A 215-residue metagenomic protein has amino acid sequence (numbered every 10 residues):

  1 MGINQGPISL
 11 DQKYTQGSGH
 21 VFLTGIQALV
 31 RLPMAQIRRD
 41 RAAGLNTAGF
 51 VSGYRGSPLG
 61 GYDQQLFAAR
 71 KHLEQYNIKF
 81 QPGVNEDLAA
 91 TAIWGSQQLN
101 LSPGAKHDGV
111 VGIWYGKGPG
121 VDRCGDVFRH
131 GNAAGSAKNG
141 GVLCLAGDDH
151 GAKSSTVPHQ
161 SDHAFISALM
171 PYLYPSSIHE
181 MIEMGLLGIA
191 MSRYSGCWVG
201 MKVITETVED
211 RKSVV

Functional and structural regions predicted by a protein language model:
M1-G185, I204-T207: Thiamine diphosphate
H179-I182, I189-M201: Conserved anion/nucleotide-ligand pocket segment
K212-V214: Conserved small/polar residues in nucleotide/adenosyl-binding loops
